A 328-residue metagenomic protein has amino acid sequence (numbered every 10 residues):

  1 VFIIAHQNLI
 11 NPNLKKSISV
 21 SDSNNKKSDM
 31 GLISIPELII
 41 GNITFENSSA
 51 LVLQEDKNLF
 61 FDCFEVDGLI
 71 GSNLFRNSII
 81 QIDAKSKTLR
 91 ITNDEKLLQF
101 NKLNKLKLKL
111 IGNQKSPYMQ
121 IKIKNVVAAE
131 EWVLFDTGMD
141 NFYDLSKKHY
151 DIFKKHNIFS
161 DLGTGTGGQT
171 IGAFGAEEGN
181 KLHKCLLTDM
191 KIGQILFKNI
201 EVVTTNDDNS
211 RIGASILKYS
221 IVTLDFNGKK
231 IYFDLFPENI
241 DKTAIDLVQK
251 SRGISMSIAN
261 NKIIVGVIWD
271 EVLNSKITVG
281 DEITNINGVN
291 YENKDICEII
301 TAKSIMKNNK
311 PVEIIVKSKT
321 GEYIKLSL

Functional and structural regions predicted by a protein language model:
V1-L328: Pepsin/retropepsin-fold aspartyl endopeptidases
